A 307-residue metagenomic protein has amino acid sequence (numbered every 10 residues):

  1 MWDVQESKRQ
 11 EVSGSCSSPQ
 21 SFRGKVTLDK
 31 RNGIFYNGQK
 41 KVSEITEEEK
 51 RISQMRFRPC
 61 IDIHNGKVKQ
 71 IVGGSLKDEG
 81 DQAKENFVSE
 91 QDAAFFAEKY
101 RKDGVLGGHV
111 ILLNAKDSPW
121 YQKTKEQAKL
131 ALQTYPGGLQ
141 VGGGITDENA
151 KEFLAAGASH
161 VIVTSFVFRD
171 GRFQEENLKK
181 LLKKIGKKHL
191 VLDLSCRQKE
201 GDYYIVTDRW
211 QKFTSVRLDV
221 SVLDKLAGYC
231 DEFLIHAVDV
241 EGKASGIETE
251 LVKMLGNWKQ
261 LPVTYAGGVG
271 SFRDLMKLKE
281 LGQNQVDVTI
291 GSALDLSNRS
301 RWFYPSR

Functional and structural regions predicted by a protein language model:
K25-K30, I34-Y36, E44: Short, positively charged and aromatic/hydrophobic N-terminal segments
F57-I61, G108-V110, G137-G143, V161-V163 (+4 more regions): Hydrophobic faces of well-ordered beta-strands that scaffold small-molecule active sites in alpha/beta enzyme cores
H64, G74-E79, A155-V240: Conserved anion-binding
V68, G73-Q122: N-terminal beta-alpha supersecondary unit
K116-L130, T146-K151, F166-H189, E241-L255 (+2 more regions): Active-site-adjacent beta->alpha loops and helix N-cap segments on the catalytic face of soluble alpha/beta enzymes
L139-Q140, I145-G157, E250-N284: Catalytic cores of alpha/beta
F173-L182, K279-L281, Q285, I290-R307: C-terminal helical cap(s) of enzyme catalytic domains, especially alpha/beta-barrels
